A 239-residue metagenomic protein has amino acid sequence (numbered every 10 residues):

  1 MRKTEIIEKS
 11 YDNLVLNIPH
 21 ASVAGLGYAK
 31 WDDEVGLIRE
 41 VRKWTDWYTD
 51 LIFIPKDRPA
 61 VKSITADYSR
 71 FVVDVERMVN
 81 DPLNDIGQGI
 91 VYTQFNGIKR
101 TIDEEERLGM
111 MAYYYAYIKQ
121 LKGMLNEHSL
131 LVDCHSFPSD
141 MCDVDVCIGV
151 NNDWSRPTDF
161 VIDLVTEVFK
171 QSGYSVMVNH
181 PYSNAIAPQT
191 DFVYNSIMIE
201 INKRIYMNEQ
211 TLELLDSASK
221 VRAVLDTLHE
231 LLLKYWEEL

Functional and structural regions predicted by a protein language model:
M1-L131, S136-L239: N-terminal catalytic or cofactor-binding beta/alpha core of small enzyme domains
